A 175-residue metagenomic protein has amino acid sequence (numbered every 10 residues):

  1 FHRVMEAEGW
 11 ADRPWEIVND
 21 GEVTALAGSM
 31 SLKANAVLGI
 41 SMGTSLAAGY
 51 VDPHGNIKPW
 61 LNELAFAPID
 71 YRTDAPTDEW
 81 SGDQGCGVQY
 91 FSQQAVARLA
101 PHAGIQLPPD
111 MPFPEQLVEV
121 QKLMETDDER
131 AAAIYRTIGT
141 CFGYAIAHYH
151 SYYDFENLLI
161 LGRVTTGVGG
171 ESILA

Functional and structural regions predicted by a protein language model:
F1-G82: Phosphate-binding/catalytic loop of phosphoryl-transfer enzymes
E6-G9, A27-S31, A36, T73-A175: ATP-binding/phosphotransfer module of carbohydrate and carboxylate kinases, centering on a glycine-rich
